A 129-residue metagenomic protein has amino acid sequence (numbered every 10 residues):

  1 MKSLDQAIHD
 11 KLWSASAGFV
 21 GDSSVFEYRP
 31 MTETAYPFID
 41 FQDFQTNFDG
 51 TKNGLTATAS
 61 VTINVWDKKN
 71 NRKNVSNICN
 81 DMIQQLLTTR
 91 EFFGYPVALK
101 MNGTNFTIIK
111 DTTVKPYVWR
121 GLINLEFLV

Functional and structural regions predicted by a protein language model:
M1-K11, F44-T58, V97-V129: Short, charged interaction patches at domain edges and termini
M1-N53, N77-N80, T89-A98: Small/polar-rich, solvent-exposed N-terminal microdomains that initiate assembly or binding
G21, N74, L125-F127: Amphipathic alpha-helical interaction segments
I39, V61, I123: A broad, low-specificity signal marking well-ordered, structured residues that form hydrophobic/aromatic
A59-D67: Active-site-adjacent structural patch at catalytic or cofactor/ligand-binding sites
I63, N74-N77, G103-F106: Repeat-unit-sized solenoid/scaffold elements
K68-T88: Mid-chain, well-packed structural core segment of small domains
